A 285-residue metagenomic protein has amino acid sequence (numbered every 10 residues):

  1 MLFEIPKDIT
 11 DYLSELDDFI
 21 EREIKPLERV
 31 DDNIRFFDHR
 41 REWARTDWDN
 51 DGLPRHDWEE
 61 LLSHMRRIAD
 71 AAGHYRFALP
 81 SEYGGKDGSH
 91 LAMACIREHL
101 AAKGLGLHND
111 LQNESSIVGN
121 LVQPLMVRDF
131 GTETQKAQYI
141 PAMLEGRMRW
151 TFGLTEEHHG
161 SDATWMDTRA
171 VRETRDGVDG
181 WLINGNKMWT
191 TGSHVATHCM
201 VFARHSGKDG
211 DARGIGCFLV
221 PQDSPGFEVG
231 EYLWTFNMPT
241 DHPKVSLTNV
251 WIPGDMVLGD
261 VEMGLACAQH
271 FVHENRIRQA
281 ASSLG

Functional and structural regions predicted by a protein language model:
M1-I117, T134, Q138, A142: Amphipathic, small/basic residue-rich leader segments at the start of a protein or domain
F3, K7, D11, F227-G285: Glycine-rich beta->alpha junctions and the first turn(s) of the following alpha-helix
G73, I96-G106, F202-A203, V220-P225 (+1 more regions): Short Ser/Thr-interspersed hydrophobic loop/turn segments at strand-loop and sheet-helix junctions that line or gate
L111-T134, G160: N-terminal glycine-rich flavin-associated loop
G146-L154: A short, Trp-centered hydrophobic/proline-enriched beta-strand micro-motif
H158-D167: Active-site-adjacent elements of ketosynthase-type condensing enzymes
T168-R172: A structural signal for short hydrophobic beta-strand segments in well-ordered beta-sheet cores
D179-G230: A short core secondary-structure module
